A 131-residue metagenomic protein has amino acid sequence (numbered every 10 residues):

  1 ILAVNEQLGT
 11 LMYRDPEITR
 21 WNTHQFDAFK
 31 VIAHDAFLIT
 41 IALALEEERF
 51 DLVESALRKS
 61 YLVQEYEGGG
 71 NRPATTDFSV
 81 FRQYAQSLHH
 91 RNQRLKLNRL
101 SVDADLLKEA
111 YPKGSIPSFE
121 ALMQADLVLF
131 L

Functional and structural regions predicted by a protein language model:
I1-L131: Long, low-complexity, intrinsically disordered terminal regions
